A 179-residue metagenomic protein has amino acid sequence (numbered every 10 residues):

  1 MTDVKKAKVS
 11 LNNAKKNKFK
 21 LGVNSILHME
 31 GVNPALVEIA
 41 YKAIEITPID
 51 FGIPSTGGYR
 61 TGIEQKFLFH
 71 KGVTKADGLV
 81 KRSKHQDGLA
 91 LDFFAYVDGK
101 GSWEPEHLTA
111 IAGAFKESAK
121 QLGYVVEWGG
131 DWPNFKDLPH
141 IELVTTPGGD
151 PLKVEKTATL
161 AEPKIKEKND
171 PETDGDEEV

Functional and structural regions predicted by a protein language model:
T2-P54: Active-site acidic/histidine clusters and adjacent loop/turn architecture that either coordinate catalytic ions
N13, S25, M29, P34 (+3 more regions): Short linear motifs in intrinsically disordered/low-complexity regions
I26-P34, Y59, S102-T109: Soluble non-cytosolic domains of exported or imported proteins
L36-A40, Q65-K66, A90, A112: A general structural signal for well-ordered alpha-helical packing
Y41-K75, Q121, G129: Extended, low-complexity, intrinsically disordered C-terminal regulatory tails of eukaryotic serine/threonine kinases
K75-K81: Alpha-helical scaffolding within the catalytic cores of extracellular/periplasmic polymer-degrading hydrolases
K81-V179: Catalytic cores and adjacent binding grooves of peptidoglycan-active enzymes
